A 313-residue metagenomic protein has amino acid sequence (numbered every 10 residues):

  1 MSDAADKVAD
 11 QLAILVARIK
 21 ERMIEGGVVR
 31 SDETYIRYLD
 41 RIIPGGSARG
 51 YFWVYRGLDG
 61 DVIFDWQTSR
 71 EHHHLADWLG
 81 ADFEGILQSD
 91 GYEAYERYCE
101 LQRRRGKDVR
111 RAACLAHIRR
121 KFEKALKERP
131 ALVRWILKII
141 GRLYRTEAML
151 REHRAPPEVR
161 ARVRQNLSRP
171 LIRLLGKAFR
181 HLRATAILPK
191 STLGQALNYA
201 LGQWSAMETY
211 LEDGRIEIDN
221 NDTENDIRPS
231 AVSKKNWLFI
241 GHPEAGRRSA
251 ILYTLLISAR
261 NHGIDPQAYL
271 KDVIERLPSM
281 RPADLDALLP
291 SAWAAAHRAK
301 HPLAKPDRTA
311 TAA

Functional and structural regions predicted by a protein language model:
M1-A313: Catalytic center-proximal scaffold of phosphoryl-transfer enzymes
